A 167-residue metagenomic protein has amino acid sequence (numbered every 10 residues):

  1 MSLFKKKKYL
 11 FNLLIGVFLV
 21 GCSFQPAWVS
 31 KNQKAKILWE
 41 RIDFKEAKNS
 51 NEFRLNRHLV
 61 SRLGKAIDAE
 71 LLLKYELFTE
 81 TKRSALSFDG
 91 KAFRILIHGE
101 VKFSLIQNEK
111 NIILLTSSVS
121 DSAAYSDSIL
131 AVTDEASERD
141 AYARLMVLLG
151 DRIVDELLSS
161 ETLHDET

Functional and structural regions predicted by a protein language model:
S2-F11: Bacterial N-terminal signal peptides that target proteins for export
V20-G21: C-terminal motif of bacterial Sec signal peptides marking the signal peptidase cleavage site
A35-E46, L130-T133: Acidic/histidine-rich, surface-exposed loop or edge segments in extracytoplasmic proteins
D43-K74: Post-signal-peptide N-terminal segment of Sec-exported extracytoplasmic proteins
L63-I67, L105, E109, R152-E161: Sec/Tat-exported extracytoplasmic proteins
A66-S118, S122-D140, V147: Surface-exposed short loop/turn segments
I129-T167: C-terminal/domain-edge helix-coil "capping" segments
